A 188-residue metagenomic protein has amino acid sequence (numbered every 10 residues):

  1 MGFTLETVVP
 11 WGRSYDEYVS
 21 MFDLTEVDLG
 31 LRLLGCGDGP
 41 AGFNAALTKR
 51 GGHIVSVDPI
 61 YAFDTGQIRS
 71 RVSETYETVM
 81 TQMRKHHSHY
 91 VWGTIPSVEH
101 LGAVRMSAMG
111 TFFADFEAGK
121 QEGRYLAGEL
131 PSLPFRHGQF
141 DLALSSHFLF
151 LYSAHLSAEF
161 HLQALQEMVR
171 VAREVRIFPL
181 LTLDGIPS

Functional and structural regions predicted by a protein language model:
M1-R32, G42-R50, A62-T78: Class I SAM-dependent methyltransferase Rossmann-like catalytic core, especially the SAM/SAH-binding loop
L34-C36: Class I SAM-dependent methyltransferase core
K49, H53-G123: Class I S-adenosyl-L-methionine-dependent methyltransferase module
Q121-L133: Conserved SAM-binding strand-loop segment of SAM-dependent methyltransferases
Y125, Y152-E167: A short, conserved alpha-helix within the catalytic core of class I
P131-L144: A short acidic, Gly/Pro-enriched loop at the edge of an enzyme's catalytic core that lines a small-molecule cofactor
S146-F150, F178: Residues lining the SAM
A164-L183: Conserved beta-strand signature within the Rossmann-like core of class I S-adenosyl-L-methionine
